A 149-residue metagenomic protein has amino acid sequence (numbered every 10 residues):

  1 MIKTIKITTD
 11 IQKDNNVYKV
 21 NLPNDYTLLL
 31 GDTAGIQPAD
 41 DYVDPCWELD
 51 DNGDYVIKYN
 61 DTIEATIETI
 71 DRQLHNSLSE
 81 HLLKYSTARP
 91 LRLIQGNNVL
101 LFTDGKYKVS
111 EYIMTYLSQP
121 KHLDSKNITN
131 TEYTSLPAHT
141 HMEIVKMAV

Functional and structural regions predicted by a protein language model:
M1-H139: A solvent-exposed acidic/polar surface segment
T140-V149: Mixed-charge, glycine-accented linear interaction segment located at domain edges/termini
